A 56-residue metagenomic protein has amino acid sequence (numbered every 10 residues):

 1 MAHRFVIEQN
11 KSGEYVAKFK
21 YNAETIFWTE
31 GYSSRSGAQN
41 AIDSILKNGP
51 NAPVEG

Functional and structural regions predicted by a protein language model:
M1-A2, E8, A52-G56: Intrinsic disorder/low-complexity detector
H3-F27: Short aromatic-glycine-(Arg/Gly/Cys) micro-motifs in beta-strand/loop hairpins
V16, K47-G56: Short hydrophobic interaction/assembly module
W28-S33, V54-G56: Short, tandemly repeated low-complexity microdomains enriched for cysteine and small residues
Y32-N51: A short, charged, amphipathic alpha-helix used as a generic interaction element across diverse proteins
